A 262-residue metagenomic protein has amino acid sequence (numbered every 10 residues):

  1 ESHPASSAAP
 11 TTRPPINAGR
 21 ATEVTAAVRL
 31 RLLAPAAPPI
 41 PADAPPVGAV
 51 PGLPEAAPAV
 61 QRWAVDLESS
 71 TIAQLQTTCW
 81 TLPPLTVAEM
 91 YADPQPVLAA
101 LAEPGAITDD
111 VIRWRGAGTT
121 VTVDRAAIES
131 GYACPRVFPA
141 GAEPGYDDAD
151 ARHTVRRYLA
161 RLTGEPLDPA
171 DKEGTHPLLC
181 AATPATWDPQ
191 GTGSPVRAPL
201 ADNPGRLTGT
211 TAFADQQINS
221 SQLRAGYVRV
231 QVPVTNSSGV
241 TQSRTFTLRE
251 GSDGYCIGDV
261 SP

Functional and structural regions predicted by a protein language model:
E1-E55, V137-D150, P195-L200: N-terminal low-complexity, Pro/Thr-rich disordered segments that flank secretion/membrane-targeting signals
T22-T25, W63, A126-A127: Intrinsically disordered, low-complexity linker/propeptide segments enriched in Ser/Thr/Gly/Pro and acidic residues
P38-P94, G141-G193: Core segments of small alpha/beta cavity-forming domains
V87-V123, Q216-S237: Exposed beta-strand-loop-beta-strand "reactive/processing" segments of non-cytosolic proteins
P94-G105, Q190-Q216: Short, solvent-exposed helix-to-loop capping segments enriched in aromatics
A99-A149, S238-P262: Short beta-strand edge/turn micro-motifs at domain boundaries
A198-P262: Extracellularly exposed regions in secreted/surface proteins, prominently low-complexity, repeat-rich
